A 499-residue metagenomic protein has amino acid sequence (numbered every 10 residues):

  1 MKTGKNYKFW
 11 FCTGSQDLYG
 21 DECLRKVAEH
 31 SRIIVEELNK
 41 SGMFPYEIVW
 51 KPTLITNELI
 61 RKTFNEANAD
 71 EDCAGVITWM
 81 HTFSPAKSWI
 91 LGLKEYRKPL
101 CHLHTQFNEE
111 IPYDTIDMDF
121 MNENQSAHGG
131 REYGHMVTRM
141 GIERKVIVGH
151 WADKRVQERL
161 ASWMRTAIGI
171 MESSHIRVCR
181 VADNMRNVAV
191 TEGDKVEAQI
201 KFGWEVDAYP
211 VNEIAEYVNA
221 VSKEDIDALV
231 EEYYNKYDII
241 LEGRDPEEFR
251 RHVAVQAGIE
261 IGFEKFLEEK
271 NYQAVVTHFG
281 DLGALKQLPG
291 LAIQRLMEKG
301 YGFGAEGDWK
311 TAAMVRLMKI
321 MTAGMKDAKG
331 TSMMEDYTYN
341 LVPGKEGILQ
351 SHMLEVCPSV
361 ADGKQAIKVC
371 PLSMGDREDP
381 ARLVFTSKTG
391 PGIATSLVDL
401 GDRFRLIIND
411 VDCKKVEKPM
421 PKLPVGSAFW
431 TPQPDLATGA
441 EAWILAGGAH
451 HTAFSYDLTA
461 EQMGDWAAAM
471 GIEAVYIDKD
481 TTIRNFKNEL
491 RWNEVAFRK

Functional and structural regions predicted by a protein language model:
T3-K26, H175-N184: Short beta-strand segments enriched in small/hydrophobic residues
R25-S41: Short catalytic helix/loop segments, enriched in acidic residues and glycine and frequently bearing histidine
Y46, H104, E109-R244: Cap/lid and interdomain-hinge subdomains that line or gate substrate/regulatory clefts in soluble alpha/beta enzymes
I60-C73, I90-G92, E260-E269: Short, well-structured alpha-helical segments in soluble
C73-F83, C101-L103, Y272-T277: Periplasmic-binding protein-like
E231-E232, K236-G324: Long, internal scaffold/assembly segments composed of regular secondary structure
G300-V425: C-terminal catalytic subdomain
D376-K499: Extended hydrophobic packing segments that form well-structured cores
